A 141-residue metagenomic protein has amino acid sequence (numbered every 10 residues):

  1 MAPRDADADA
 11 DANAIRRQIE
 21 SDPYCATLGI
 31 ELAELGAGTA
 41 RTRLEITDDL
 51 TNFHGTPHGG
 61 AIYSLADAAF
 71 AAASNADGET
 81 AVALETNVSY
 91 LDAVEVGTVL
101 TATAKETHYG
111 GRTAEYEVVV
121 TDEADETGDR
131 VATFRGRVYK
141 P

Functional and structural regions predicted by a protein language model:
M1-R41: Non-catalytic linker/capping segments at the edges of enzyme domains
P3-A8, V94-V96, T107-P141: HotDog/MaoC-like acyl-thioester-processing domains
E20, Y24-T27, R43-A69: Hot-dog-fold acyl-thioester-processing enzymes
A26-L28, G38-A40, T80-T86, T98-L100 (+2 more regions): A generic structural signal for short beta-strands and their flanking turns/coil linkers
E31, N87-S89, T101-K105, E117-V119 (+1 more regions): Residues located in well-ordered beta-strands
G38-I46, A104: Short, aliphatic-rich beta-strand segments
L44-I46, Y90, K140: Hydrophobic residues in beta-strands and at strand termini
A71-L100, E106: Hydrophobic beta-strand-centered segment that forms part of the acyl-chain substrate-binding groove
